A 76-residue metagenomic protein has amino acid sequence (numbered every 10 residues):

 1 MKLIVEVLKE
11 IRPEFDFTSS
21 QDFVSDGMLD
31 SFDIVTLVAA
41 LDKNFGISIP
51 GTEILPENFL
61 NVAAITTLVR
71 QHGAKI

Functional and structural regions predicted by a protein language model:
M1-D16, T67-I76: Thiotemplate assembly-line natural product biosynthesis machinery
K9-M28, I47-L55: Phosphopantetheine carrier-protein modules
D33: Two-component histidine kinase catalytic core, primarily the HATPase_c
T52-I76: C-terminal structural segments of small proteins and small subunits
